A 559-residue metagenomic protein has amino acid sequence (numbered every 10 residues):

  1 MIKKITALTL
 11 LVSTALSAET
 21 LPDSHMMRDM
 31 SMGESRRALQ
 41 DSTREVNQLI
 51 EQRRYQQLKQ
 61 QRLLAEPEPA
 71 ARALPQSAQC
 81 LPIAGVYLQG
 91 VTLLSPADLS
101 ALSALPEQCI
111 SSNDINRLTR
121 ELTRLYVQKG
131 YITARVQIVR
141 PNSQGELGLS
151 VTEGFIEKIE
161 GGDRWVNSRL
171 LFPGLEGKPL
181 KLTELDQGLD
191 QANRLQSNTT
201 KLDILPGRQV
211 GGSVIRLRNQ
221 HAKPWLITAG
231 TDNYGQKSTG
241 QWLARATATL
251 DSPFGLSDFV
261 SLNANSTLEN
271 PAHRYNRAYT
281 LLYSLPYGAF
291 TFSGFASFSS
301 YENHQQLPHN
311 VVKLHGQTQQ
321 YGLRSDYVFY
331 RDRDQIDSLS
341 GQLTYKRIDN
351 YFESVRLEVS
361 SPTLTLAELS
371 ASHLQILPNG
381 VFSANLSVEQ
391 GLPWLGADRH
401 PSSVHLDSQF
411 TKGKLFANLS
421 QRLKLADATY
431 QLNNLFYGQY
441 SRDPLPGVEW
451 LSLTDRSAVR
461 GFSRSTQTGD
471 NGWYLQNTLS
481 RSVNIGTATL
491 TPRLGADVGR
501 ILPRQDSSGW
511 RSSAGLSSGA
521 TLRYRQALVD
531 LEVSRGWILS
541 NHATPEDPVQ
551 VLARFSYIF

Functional and structural regions predicted by a protein language model:
M1-E19: Gram-negative bacterial Sec-dependent N-terminal signal peptides
T20-G235, N265-R277, L435-F436: Periplasmic polypeptide-binding modules associated with outer-membrane biogenesis and secretion
N142, R208, L285-A289, Q375-L377 (+4 more regions): A generic beta-sheet turn/junction motif
V166, D186-P378, D547-I558: Gram-negative/organellar outer-membrane beta-barrel architecture
I227-A229, D258-L262, F292-G294, L323 (+9 more regions): Transmembrane beta-strands of outer-membrane beta-barrel proteins
T231-G235, S252, A264-N270, A296-E302 (+12 more regions): Transmembrane beta-strands of outer-membrane beta-barrel pores
D349-V498, L502-R504, T544, A553-F555: C-terminal outer-membrane beta-barrel translocator/porin domains of Gram-negative envelope proteins and their
S507-F559: C-terminal beta-signal and terminal closure region of outer-membrane beta-barrel proteins
